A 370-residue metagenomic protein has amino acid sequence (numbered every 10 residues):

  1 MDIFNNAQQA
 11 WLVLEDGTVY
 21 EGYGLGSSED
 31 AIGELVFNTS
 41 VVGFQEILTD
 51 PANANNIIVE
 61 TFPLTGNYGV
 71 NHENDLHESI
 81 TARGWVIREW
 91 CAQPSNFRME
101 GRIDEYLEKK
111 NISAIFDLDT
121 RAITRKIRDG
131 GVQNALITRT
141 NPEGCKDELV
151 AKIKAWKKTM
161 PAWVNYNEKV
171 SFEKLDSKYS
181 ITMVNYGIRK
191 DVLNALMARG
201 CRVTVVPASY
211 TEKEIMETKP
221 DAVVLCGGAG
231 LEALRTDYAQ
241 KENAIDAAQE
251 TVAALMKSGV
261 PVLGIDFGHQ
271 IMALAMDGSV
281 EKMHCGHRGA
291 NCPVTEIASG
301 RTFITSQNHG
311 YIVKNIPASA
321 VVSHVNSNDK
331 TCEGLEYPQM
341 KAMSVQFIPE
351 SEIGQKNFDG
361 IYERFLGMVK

Functional and structural regions predicted by a protein language model:
M1-T218, Q240-A244, E352, G367-K370: RNA-binding accessory domains that recognize and position tRNA/RNA substrates
S113, S180, P261-L263, S279 (+1 more regions): Proline-centered loop/turn at the N-terminus of a beta-strand
D119, D266, H309, I348: Active-site glycine-centered loops adjacent to acidic/histidine catalytic or metal-binding residues that shape
S180-N185, T305-S306, M343-F347: Active-site-proximal beta-strand elements of phosphoester/diester hydrolases
A222, C226-I304, G310, G354-V369: Cysteine-nucleophile active-site neighborhood
R301-M340: Catalytic beta-strand/loop cores that center a nucleophilic Ser/Cys/Thr and support acyl-enzyme chemistry
G334-K370: A glycine-centered loop/beta-turn motif at secondary-structure junctions
